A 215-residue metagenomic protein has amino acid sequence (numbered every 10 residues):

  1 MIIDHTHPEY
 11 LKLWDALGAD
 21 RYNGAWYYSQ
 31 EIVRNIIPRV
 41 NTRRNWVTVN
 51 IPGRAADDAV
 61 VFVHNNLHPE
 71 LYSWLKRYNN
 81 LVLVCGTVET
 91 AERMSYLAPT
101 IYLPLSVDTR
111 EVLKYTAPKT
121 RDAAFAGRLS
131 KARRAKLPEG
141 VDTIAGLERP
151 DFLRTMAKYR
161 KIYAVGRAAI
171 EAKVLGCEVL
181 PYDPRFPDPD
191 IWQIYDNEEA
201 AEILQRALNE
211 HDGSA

Functional and structural regions predicted by a protein language model:
M1-D58, T90-L97, A145, L180-A215: N-terminal pre-catalytic "stem/leader" segment of glycosyltransferase-like enzymes
I2-T6, F62, V84, F125-A126: Short hydrophobic segments within beta-strands
D15-I36, L105-D151: Conserved catalytic-core segment of nucleotide-activated headgroup transferases in glycan assembly
N45-P69, N80-C85: Active-site proximal beta-strand in glycosyltransferases
Y72-N80, E92-S95, T155-A157: A conserved, positively charged/aromatic
N80-V82, P99, K161, E178: Well-ordered beta-strand positions
V82-E92, Y96-L113: Donor nucleotide-sugar binding/catalytic pocket of nucleotide-sugar-dependent glycosyltransferases
D142-E198: Donor nucleotide-activated moiety binding/catalytic core segment of transferases that use nucleotide-activated donors
